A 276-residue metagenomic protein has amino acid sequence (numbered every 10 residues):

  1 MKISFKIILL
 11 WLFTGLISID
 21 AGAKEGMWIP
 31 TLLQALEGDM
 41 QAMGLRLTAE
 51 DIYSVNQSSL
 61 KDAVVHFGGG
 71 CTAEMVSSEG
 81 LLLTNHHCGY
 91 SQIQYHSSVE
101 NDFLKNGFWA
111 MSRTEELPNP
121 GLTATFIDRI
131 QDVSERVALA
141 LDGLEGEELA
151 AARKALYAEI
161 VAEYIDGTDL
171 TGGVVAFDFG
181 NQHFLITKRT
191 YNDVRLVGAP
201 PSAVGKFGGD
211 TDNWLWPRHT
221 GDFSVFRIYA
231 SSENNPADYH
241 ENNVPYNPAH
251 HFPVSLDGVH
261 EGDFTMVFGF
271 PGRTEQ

Functional and structural regions predicted by a protein language model:
M1-I7: Positively charged n-region of N-terminal signal peptides that target proteins for export
K2, I19-Q276: Terminal presequence/propeptide segments associated with secretion/organelle targeting and zymogen/polyprotein
I7-S18: Bacterial N-terminal signal peptides
